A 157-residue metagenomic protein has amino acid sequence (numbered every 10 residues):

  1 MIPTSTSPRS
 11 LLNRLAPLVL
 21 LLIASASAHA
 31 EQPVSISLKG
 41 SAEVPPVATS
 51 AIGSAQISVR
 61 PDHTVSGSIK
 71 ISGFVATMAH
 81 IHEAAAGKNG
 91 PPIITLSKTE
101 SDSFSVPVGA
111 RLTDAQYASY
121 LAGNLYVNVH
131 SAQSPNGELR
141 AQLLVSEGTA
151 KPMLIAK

Functional and structural regions predicted by a protein language model:
I2, H29-A79, E83-K157: Metal-centered catalytic cores of metalloenzymes
I2-A16: Bacterial N-terminal signal peptides that target proteins for export
R14-S25: Bacterial N-terminal signal peptides
